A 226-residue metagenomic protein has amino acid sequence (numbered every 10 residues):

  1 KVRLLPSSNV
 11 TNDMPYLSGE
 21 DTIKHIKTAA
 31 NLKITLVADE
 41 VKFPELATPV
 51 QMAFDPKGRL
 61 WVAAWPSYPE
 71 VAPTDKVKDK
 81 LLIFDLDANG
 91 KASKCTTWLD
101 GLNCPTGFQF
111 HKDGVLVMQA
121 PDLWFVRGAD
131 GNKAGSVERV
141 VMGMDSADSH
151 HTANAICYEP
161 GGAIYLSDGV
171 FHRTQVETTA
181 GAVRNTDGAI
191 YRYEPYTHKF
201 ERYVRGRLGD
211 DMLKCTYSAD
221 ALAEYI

Functional and structural regions predicted by a protein language model:
K1-I226: Beta-propeller blade termini and top-face loops
